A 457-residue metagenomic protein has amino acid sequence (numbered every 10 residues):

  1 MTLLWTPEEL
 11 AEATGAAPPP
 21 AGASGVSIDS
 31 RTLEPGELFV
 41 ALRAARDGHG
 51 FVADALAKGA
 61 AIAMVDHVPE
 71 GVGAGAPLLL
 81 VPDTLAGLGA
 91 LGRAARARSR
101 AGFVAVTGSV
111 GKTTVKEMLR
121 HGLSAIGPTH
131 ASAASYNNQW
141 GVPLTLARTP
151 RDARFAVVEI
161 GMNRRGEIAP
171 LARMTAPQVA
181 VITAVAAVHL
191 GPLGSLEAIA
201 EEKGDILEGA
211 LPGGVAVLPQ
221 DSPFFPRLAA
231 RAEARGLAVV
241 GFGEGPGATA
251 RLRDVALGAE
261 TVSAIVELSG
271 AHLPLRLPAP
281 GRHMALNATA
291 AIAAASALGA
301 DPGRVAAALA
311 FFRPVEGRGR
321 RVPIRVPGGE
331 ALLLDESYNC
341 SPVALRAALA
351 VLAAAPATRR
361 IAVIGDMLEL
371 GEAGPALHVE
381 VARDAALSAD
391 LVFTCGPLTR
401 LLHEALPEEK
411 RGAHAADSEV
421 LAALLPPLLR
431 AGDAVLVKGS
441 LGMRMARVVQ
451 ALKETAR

Functional and structural regions predicted by a protein language model:
M1-A90, A94, A354-A357, D384-L387 (+1 more regions): N-terminal leader/targeting and accessory segments in enzymes
L10, E37, A55, L91 (+14 more regions): Residue-level signal for inorganic ion chemistry
R43-R46, V315-G317, S337-H414, S440 (+1 more regions): Active-site beta-alpha connecting loops in nucleotide-dependent enzymes
P69-A74, V179-L332, A357-T358, R383-A386 (+3 more regions): Acidic, Mg2+-coordinating active-site environments of NTP-dependent enzymes
L79-D83, G412-L421: Short acidic-hydrophobic, aromatic-tinged amphipathic segments that line or gate anion-handling sites
G87-Q220, P226-R235, P427, Q450-R457: Phosphate-binding loop of NTP-binding sites
A101-T107, H130, V181-A187, P219 (+6 more regions): Short beta-strands and strand-loop turn motifs
T107, L425-K453: A glycine-rich beta-strand to alpha-helix segment that forms a phosphate/ribose-binding loop at ligand/cofactor sites
